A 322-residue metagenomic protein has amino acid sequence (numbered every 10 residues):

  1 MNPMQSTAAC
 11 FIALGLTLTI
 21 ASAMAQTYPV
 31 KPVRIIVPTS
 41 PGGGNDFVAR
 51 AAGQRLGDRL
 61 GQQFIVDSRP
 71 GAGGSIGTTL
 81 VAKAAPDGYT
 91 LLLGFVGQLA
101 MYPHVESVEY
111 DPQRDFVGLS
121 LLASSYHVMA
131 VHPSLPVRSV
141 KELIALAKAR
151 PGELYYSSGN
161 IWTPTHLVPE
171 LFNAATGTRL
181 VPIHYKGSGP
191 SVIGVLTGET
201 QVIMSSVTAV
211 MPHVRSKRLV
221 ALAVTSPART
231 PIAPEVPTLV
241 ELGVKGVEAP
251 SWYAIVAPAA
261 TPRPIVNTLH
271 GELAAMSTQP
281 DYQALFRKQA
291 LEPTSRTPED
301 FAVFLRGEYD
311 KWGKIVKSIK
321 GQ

Functional and structural regions predicted by a protein language model:
M1-F11: Bacterial N-terminal signal peptides that target proteins for export
A9-A21: Bacterial N-terminal signal peptides
A23-T27, K31, Q54-R59, E106-S107 (+7 more regions): Short hydrophobic alpha-helices and adjacent helix-cap/hinge residues
A25-D115, E153-Y155, N160, G177-M204 (+3 more regions): N-terminal (or domain-start) structured segment
V30-P32, T178, R263-Q322: An extracytoplasmic/periplasmic, membrane-proximal ligand-sensing/linker region
K83-Y89, V96, P103-P190, L239 (+1 more regions): Hinge/capping helix and adjacent helix->loop/strand transition within the periplasmic-binding protein
Q98-S107, H166, L171-A175, V202-V236 (+1 more regions): A ligand-binding cleft/hinge motif common to bilobed small-molecule-binding domains
